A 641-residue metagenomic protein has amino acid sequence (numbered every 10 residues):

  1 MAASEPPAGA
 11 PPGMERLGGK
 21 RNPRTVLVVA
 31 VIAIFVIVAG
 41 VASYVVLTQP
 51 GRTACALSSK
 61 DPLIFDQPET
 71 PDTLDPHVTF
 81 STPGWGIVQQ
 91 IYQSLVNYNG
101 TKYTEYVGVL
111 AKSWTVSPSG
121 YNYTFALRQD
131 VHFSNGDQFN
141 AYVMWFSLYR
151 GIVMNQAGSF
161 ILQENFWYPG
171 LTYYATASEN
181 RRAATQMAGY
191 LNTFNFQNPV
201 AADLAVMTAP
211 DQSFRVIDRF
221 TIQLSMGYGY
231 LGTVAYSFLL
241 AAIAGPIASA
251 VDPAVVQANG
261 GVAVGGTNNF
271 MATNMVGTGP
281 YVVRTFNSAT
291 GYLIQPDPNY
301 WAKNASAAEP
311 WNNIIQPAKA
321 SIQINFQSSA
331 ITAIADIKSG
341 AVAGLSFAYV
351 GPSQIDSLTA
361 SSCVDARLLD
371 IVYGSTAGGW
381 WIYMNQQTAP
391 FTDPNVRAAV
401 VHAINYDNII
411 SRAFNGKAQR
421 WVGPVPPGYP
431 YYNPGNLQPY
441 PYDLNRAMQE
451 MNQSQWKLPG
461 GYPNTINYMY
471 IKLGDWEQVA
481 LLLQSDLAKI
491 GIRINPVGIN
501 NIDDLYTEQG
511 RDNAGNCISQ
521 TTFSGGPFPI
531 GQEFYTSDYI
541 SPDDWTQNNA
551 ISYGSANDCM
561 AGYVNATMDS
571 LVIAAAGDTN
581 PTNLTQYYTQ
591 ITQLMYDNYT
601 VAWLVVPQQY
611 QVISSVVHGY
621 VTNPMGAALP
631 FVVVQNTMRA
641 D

Functional and structural regions predicted by a protein language model:
D66-P118, V276: N-terminal lobe/hinge region of extracytoplasmic solute-binding protein
N99-T101, T208-D211, R219, M226-Y230 (+4 more regions): Gly/Pro-rich hinge or "lid" segments in bacterial periplasmic/extracellular proteins
S113-A184, Q223, A333-D336, P390-T392: Aromatic- and charge-enriched surface segment that lines or borders ligand/interaction sites
N268-A272, Y300-L358, R493, I502: Ligand-site clamp/hinge motif
V282-T285, L293-S306, P310, T392-V497 (+3 more regions): Append "and occasionally in soluble cytosolic enzymes with long acidic Gly/Pro-rich linkers
R284-Q295, N325-T388, S411: Extracellular/periplasmic solute-recognition and catalytic clefts
A398, I410-S411, N495-G526, S537 (+2 more regions): Extracytoplasmic/peripheral linker and loop segments enriched in polar/acidic and small residues with frequent Thr/Pro
Q611-D641: Long beta-strand-rich cores associated with HINT superfamily self-processing modules
